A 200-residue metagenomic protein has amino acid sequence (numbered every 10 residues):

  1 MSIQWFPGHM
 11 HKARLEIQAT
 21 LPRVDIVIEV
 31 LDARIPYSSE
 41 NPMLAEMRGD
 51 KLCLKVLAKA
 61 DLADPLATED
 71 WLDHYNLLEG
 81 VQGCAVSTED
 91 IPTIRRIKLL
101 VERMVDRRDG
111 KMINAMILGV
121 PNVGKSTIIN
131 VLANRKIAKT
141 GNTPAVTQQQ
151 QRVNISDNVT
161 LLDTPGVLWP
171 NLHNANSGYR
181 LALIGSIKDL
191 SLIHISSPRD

Functional and structural regions predicted by a protein language model:
M1-V27, A33-L54, A60, L66 (+2 more regions): Helix-rich effector regions associated with P-loop NTPase G domains
D32, Y75, I128, D163-T164: Residue-level signature of catalytic and energy-coupling elements of molecular machines, predominantly ATP/GTP-dependent
L54-K55, M116: A structural signal for isolated positions on well-ordered beta-strands in alpha/beta enzyme cores
A63-L118: Canonical P-loop GTPase G-domain recognition
M112, R135, Q150: Short coil/loop residues immediately preceding or within conserved phosphate-binding loops of NTP-utilizing enzyme
A115-N134: Glycine-rich phosphate-binding P-loop
N134-N142: Post-Walker A helix-loop "phosphate-sensing" segment adjacent to the P-loop in P-loop NTPases
